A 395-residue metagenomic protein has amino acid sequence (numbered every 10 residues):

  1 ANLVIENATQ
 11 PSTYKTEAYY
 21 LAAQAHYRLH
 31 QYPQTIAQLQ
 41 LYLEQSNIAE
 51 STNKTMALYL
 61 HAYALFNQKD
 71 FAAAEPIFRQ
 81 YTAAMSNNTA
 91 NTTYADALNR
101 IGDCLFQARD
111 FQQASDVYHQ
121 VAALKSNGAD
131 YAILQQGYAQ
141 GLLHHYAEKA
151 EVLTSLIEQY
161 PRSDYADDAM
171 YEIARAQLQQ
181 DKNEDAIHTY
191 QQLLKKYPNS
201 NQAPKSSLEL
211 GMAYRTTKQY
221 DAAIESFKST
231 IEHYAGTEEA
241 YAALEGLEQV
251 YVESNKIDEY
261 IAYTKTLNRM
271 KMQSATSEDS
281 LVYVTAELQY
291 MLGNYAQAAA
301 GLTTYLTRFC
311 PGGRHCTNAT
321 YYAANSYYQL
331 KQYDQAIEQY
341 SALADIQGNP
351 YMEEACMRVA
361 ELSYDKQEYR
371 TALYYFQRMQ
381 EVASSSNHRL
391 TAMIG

Functional and structural regions predicted by a protein language model:
A1-G395: Acidic, polar-rich low-complexity tracts and alpha-helical solenoid repeat scaffolds
